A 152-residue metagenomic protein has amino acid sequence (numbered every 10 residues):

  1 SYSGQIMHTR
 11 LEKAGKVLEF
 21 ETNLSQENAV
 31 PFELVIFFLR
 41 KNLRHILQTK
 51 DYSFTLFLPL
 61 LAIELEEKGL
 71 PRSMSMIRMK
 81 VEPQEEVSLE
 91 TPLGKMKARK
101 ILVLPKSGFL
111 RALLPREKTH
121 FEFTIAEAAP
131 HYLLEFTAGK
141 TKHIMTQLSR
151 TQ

Functional and structural regions predicted by a protein language model:
S1-E64: Contiguous hydrophobic, core-forming segments of folded domains
S1-G15, P59-Q152: Acidic, serine/threonine-rich low-complexity disordered tracts
